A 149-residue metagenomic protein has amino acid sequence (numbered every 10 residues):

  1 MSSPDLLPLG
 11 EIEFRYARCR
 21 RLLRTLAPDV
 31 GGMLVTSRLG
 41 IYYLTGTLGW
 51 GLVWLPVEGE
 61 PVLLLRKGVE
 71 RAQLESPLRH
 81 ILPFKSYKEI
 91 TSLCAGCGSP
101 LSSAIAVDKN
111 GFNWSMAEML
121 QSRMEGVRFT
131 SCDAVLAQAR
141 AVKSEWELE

Functional and structural regions predicted by a protein language model:
M1-E60: Terminal domain-start leader segments
S2-S3, E11, Y16, E89-E149: Flexible, acidic/His-enriched mid-domain "rim/lid" segments that flank
G31, R79, S103: Conserved acidic residues
V35-T36, L64-R66, P83-S86, T130-A134: Conserved beta-strand termini and adjacent loop/short-helix elements that scaffold enzyme active sites in alpha/beta
R38-L39, L65-R71, G111-M116: Short, polar loop motifs at secondary-structure junctions
W54-K67, V107: Short internal beta-strands
V57, S76-R79, R123-E125: Short, structured coil segments at secondary-structure junctions
L65-S92: Compact, glycine/acidic-enriched structural inserts
